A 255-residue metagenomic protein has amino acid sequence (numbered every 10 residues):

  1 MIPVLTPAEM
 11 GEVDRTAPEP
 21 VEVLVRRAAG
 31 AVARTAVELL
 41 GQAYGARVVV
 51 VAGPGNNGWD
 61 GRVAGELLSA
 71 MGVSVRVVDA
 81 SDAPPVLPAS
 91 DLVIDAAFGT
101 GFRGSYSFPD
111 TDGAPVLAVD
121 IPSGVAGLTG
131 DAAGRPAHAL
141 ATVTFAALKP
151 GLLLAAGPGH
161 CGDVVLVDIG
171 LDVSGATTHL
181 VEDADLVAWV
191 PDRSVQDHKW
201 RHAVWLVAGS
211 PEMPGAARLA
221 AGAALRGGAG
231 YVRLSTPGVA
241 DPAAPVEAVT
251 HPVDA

Functional and structural regions predicted by a protein language model:
M1-R76, L152-A255: Small-residue (G/A/S/T)-rich helix-start motifs and N-terminal tracts that mark the onset
L40-G45, A83, A133-G134: Short, glycine- and charge-enriched coil/turn segments that flank and shape catalytic ligand pockets
A52, G72, D79-D82, A97-F102: Generic hydrophobic/packing signal
G55, A80-S81, I121-P122, A147-L148 (+1 more regions): Short, ordered loop/turn segments at secondary-structure junctions
V78-A89, V253-A255: Short acidic low-complexity segments
D79-S81, R103, P122-G127, D185-P191: Short gly/ser/thr-rich secondary-structure transition/capping motifs
S90-L92, A97-H179: Internal gly/pro-rich beta-alpha loop/helix module that stabilizes soluble enzyme cofactors or their anionic handles
